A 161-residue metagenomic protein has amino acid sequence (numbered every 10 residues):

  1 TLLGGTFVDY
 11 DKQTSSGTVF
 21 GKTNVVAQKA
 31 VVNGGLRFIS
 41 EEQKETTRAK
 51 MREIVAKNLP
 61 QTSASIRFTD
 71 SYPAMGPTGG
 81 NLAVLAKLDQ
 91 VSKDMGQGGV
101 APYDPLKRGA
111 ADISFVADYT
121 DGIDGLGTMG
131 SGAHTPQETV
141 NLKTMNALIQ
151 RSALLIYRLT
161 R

Functional and structural regions predicted by a protein language model:
T1-R161: Metal-dependent amide/peptide-bond hydrolase catalytic core, centered on the "pita-bread" metallohydrolase fold
